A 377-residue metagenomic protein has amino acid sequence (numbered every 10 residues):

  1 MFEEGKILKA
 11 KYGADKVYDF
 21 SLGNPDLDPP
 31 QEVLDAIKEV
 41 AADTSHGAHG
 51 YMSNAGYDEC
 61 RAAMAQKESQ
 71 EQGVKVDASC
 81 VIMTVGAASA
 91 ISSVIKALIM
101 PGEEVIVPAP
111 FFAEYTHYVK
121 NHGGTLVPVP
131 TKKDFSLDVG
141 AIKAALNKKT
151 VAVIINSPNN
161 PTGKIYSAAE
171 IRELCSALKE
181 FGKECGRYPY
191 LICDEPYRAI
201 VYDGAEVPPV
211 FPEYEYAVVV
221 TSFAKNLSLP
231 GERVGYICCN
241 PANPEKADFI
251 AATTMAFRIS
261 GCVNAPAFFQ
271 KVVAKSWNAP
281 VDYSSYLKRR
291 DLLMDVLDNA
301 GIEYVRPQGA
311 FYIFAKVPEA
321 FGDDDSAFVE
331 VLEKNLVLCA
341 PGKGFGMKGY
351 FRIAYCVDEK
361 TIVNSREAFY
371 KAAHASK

Functional and structural regions predicted by a protein language model:
M1, A10-A41, E59, Q66-K377: PLP-dependent class I/II
E4-K6: Adenylate-forming
S53-G56, C60: Short beta-strand to alpha-helix junction loop
